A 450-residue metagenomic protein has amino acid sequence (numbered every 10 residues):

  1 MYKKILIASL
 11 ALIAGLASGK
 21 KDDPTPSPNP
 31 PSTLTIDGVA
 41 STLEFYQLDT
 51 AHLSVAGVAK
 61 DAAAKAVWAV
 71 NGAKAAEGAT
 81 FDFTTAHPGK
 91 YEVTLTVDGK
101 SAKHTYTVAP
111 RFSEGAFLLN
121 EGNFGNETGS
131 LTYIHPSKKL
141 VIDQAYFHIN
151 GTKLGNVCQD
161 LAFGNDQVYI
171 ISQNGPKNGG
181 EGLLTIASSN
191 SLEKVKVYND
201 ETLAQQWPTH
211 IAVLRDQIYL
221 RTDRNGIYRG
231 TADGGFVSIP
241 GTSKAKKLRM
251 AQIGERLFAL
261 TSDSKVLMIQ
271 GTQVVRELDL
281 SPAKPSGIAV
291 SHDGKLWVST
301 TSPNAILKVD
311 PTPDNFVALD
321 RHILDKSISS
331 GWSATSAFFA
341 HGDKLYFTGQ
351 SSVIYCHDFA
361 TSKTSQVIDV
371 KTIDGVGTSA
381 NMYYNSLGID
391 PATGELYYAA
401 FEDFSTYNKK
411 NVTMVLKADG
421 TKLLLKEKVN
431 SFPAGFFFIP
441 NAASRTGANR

Functional and structural regions predicted by a protein language model:
M1-E44, G99-A116: Bacterial Sec-dependent N-terminal signal peptides
Y46-A59: A short beta-strand segment in extracellular, disulfide-stabilized domains
A59-V67: Solvent-exposed loop segments of extracellular immunoglobulin-like
A69-T84: Surface-exposed, flexible coil segments in extracellular/virion-facing regions
A116-N126, I170-G179, V213, L220-R224 (+4 more regions): Conserved beta-strand positions in repeat-built beta-propeller and related beta-rich domains
L140-K153, E193-T202, G234-G241, Q273-L280 (+3 more regions): A short beta-strand motif characteristic of beta-propeller blades
G151-A162, L203-R215, K244-G254, P282-D293 (+3 more regions): Repeated scaffold domains used in trafficking and secretory/extracellular systems, primarily beta-propellers
Y228-S352, H357: Acidic, serine/threonine- and glycine-rich low-complexity intrinsically disordered segments that serve as flexible
